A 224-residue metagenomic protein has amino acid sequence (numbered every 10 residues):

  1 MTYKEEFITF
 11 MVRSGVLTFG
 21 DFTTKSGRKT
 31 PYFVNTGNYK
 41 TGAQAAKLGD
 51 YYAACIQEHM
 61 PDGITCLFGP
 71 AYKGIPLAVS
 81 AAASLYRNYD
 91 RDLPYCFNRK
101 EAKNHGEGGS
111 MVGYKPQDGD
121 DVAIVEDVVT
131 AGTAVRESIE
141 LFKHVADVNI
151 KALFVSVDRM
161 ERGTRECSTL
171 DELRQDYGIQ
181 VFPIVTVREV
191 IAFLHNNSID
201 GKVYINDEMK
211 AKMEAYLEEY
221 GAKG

Functional and structural regions predicted by a protein language model:
M1-V125, T130-G224: PRPP-associated nucleotide enzymes
